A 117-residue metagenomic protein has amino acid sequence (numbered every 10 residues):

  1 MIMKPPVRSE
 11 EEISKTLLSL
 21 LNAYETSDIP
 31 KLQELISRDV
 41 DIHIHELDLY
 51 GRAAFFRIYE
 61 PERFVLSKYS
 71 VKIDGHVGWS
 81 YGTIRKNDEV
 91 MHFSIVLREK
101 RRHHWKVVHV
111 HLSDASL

Functional and structural regions predicted by a protein language model:
M1-T26, P30, E34, R38: Short, low-complexity N-terminal intrinsically disordered segments enriched in polar/charged residues
S14, Q33-Y69: Short solvent-exposed beta->alpha transition segments
L20, L32, V40, F55 (+2 more regions): Hydrophobic pocket/interface hotspot
I36, I84-K86, H111: Short beta-strand segments enriched in hydrophobic/aromatic residues within well-folded beta-rich domains
I42, V71, V110-L112: Hydrophobic/anchoring residues in structured secondary elements
A53-V96: Surface-exposed, charged secondary-structure patches
V90-L117: Short beta-strand edge/turn micro-motifs at domain boundaries
